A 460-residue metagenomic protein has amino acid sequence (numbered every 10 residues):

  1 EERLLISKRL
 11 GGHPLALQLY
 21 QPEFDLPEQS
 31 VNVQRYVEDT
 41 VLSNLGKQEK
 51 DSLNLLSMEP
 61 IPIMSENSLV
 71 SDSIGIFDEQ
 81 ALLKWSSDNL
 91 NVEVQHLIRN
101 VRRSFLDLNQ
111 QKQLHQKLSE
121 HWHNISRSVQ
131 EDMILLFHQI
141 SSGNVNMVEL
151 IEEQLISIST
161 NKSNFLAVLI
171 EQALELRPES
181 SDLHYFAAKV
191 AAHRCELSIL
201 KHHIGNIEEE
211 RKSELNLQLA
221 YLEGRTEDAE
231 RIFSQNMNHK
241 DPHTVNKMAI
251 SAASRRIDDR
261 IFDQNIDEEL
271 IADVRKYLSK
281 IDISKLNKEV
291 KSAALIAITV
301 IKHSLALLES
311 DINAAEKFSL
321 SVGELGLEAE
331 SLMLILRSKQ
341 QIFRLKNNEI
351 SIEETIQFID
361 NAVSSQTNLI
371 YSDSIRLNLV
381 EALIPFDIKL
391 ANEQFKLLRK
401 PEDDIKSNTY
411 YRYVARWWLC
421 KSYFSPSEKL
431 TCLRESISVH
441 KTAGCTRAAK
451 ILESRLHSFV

Functional and structural regions predicted by a protein language model:
E1-E2: Conserved small helical "lid"/interfacial subdomain of P-loop NTPases
R9-Q21: The conserved phosphate-sensing helix
S30-N32, V41-K50, R99-M133, N144-A167: A eukaryote-biased feature capturing mid-to-C-terminal, repeat/solenoid-rich segments of large proteins, strongly
R35-F105, K112-E120: C-terminal boundary/linker of central alpha/beta nucleotide-binding cores
H115, E149-E152, N164-L174, E196-I207 (+6 more regions): Alpha-helical repeat scaffolds
I134, F186-K189, E214-Q218, L222 (+8 more regions): "A position-specific structural signal for the A-helix of alpha-solenoid helical repeats
Q139, A191, A220-E223, R260 (+7 more regions): Residue at a conserved register position within TPR or TPR-like alpha-solenoid repeats
K400-V460: C-terminal non-catalytic interaction modules
